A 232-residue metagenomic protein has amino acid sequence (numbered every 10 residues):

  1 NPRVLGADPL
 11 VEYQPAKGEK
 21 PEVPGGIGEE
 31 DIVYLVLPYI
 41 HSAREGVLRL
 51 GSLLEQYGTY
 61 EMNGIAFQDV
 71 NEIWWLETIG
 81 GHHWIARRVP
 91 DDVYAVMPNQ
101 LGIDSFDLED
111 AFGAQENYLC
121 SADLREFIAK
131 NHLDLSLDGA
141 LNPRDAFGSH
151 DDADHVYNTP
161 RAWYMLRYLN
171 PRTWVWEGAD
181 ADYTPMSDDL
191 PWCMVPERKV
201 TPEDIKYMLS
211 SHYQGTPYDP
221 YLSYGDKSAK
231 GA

Functional and structural regions predicted by a protein language model:
P2-V89, V93-P98, P191-P196, V200-E203 (+2 more regions): Structured, non-membrane catalytic/scaffold regions adjacent to prosthetic-group chemistry
R3, E45-V47, G51, G58 (+3 more regions): C-terminus-biased signal that marks the final domain/tail of proteins
